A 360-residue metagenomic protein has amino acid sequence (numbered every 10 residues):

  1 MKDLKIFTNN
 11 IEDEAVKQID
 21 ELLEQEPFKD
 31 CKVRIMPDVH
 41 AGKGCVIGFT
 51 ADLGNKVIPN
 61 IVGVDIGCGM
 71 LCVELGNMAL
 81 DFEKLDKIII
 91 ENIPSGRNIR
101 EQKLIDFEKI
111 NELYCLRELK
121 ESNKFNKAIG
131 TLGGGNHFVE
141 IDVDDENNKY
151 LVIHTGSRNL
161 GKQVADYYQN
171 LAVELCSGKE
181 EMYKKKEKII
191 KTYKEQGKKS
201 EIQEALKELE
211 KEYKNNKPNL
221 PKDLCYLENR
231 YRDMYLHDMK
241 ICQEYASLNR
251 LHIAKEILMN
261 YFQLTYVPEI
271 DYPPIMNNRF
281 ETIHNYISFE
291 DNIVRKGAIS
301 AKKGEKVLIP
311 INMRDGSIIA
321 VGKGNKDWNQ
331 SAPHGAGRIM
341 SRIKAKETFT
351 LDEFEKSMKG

Functional and structural regions predicted by a protein language model:
M1-E21, F28-I35, A41-I47, N55-P59 (+3 more regions): Domain-length cofactor-binding catalytic modules of enzymes
D38-V39, I99-Y114: Short, glycine/charge-rich beta-strand/loop segments that flank catalytic centers and engage negatively charged groups
A51: Acidic, metal-ligating active-site segments
G67-E74: Acidic/polar active-site rim loop that often engages polyanionic ligands
